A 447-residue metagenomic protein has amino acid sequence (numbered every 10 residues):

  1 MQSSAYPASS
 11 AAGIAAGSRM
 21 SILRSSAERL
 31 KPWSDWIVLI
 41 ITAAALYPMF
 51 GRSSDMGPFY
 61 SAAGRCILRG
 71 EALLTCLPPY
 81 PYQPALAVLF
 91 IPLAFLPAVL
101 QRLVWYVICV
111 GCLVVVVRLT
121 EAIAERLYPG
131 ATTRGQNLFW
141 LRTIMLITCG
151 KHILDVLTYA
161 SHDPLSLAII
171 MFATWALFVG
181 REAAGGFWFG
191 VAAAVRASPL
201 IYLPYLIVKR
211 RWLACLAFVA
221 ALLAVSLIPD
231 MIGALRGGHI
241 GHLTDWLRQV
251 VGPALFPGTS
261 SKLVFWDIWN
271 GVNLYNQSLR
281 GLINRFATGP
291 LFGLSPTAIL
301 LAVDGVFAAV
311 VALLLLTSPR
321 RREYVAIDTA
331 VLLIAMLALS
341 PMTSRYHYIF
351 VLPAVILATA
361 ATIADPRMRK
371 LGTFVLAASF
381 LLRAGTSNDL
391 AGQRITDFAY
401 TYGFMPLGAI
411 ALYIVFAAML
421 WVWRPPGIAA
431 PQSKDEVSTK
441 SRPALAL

Functional and structural regions predicted by a protein language model:
M1-L30, W423-L447: Short, intrinsically disordered terminal tails adjacent to the first/last structured region
G17-G185, W212-R345, A429-P431, A444: Primarily membrane-embedded glycan-assembly and transfer machineries that use lipid-linked glycans
V107-C112, P164-I169, A192-S198, V219 (+3 more regions): Membrane-embedded alpha-helical segments of multi-pass membrane proteins, especially the transmembrane helices
A183-I207, L332-L339: Membrane-interface alpha helices of multi-pass inner-membrane proteins
V208-A220, P366-F374: Membrane-interfacial entry segments at the cytosolic side of transmembrane helices
S344-A360: Hydrophobic/aromatic-rich transmembrane helices and adjacent perimembrane loops
L357-K440, A444-L447: Aromatic-enriched
